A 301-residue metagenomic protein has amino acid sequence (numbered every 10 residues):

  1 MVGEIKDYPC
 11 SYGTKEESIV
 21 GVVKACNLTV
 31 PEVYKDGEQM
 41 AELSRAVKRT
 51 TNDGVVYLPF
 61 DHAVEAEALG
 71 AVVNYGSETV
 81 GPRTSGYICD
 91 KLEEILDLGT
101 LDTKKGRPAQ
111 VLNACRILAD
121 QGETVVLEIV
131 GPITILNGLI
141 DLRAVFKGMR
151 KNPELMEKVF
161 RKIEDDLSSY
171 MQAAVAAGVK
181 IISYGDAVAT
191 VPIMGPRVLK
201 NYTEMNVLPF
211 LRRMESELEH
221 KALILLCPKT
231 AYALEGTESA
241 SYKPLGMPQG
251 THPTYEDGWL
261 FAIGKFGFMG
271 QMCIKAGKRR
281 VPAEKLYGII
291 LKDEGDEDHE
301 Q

Functional and structural regions predicted by a protein language model:
M1-Y75, K200-I224, E235-Q301: N-terminal basic, low-complexity leaders that serve as flexible interaction/assembly modules and, when applicable, as
K48, L118, L167, A174 (+1 more regions): Conserved, mostly hydrophobic/aromatic
A63, V72, V126-G148, A177-T203: Active-site-proximal loop/short-helix segments that contain or immediately flank catalytic acid/base residue(s)
N74-Y170: Active-site-proximal, glycine-rich beta->alpha crossover segments in alpha/beta enzymes that shape flexible
P82-S85, R107-E123, G195-K221: Alpha-helix-loop-beta-strand connector modules within alpha/beta enzyme cores
V130-P132, A187-A189, L225-A231, P248-H252: Active-site beta-loop-alpha junctions enriched in small/polar residues
E157-M171, V175-A176, A187-G195: Eukaryote-skewed repeat-based solenoidal scaffolds used as protein-protein interaction platforms, primarily
K162, S183, L211-R212: Non-heme di-metal
